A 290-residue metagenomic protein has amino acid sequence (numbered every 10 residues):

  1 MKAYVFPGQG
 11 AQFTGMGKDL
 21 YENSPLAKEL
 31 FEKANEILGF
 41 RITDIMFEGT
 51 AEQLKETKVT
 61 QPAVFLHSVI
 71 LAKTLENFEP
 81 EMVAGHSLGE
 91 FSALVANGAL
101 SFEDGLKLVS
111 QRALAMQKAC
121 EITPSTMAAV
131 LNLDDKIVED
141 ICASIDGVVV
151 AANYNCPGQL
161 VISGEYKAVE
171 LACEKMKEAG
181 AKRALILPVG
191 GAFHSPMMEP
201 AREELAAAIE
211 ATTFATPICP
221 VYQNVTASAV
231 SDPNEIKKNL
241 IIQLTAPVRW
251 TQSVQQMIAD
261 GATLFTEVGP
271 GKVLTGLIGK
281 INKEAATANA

Functional and structural regions predicted by a protein language model:
M1-I137, R183, L264-A290: FabD-like malonyl-/acyl-CoA
Q9-A11, L38, N97-T245: Alpha/beta catalytic cores of group-transfer enzymes, especially the acyltransferase/condensing modules of polyketide
G15, S68, N234-L240, D260: Short, local alpha-helical segments
T60-P62, A192, P247: Glycine-rich phosphate/pyrophosphate-binding beta-alpha loops
E76, K177, I258-G261: Non-catalytic positions within long, well-ordered alpha-helices that form the structural scaffold/packing of enzyme
A168-V169, A208, G261, E284-A290: NAD(P)-dependent dehydrogenase/reductase Rossmann-like domain
P247-A262: A short, acidic, amphipathic alpha-helical segment used as a generic capping/interface helix at domain edges
